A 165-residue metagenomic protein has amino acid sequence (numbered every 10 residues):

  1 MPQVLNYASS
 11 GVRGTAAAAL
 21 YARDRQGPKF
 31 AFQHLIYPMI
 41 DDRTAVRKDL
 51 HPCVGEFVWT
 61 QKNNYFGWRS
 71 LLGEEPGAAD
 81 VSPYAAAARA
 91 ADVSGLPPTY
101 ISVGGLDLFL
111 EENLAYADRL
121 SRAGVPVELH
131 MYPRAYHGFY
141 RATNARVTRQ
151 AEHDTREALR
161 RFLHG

Functional and structural regions predicted by a protein language model:
M1-G165: Alpha/beta-hydrolase superfamily serine-hydrolase fold, recognizing
